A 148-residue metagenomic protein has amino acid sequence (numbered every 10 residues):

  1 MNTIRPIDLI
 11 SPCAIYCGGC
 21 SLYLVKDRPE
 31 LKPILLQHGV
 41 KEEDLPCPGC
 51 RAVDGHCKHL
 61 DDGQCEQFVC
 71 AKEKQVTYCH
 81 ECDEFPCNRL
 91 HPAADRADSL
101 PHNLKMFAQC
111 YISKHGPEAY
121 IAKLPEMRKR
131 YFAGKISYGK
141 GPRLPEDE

Functional and structural regions predicted by a protein language model:
M1-E148: Cysteine-centered metal-binding/redox modules
